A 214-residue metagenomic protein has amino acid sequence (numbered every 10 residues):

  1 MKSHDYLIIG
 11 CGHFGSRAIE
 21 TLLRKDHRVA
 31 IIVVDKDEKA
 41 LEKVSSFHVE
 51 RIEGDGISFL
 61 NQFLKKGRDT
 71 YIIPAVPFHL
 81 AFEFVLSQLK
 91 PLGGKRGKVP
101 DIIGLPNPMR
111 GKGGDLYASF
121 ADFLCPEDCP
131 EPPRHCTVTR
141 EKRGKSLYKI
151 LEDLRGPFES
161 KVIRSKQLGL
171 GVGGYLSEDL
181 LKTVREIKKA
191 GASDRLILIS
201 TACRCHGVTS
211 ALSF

Functional and structural regions predicted by a protein language model:
H4-L23, D35: Glycine-rich adenosine-cofactor-binding loop
C11-S16, A75-F82, D122-P126, C203-G207: Gly/Ser/Thr-rich loops at beta-strand to alpha-helix junctions that form or flank small-molecule/cofactor-binding
S16, K39-E42: Short alpha-helix immediately C-terminal to the canonical SAM-binding loop
R24-A30: Conserved S-adenosyl-L-methionine
I31-E38: Conserved acidic E/D residue at the C-terminus of a beta-strand in Rossmann-like folds
L41-R110: Phosphate-bearing ligand-interacting subdomains that bind or position ATP/ADP/UDP/GDP/NAD(P) or nucleotide-linked
K112-R185: A conserved mid-domain beta-alpha-beta active-site/ligand-binding segment of alpha/beta enzyme cores
D179, V184-F214: Extended, charged low-complexity segments that frequently continue into or abut oligomerization scaffolds
